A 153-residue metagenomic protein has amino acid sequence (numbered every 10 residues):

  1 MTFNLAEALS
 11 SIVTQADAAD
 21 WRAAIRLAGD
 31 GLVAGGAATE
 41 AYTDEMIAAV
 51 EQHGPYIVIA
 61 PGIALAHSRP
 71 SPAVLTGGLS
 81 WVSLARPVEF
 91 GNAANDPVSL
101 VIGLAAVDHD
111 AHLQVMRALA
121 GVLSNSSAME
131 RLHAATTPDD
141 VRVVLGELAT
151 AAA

Functional and structural regions predicted by a protein language model:
M1-A153: Cytosolic covalent-transfer regions centered on His/Cys nucleophiles that carry phosphoryl or persulfide groups
